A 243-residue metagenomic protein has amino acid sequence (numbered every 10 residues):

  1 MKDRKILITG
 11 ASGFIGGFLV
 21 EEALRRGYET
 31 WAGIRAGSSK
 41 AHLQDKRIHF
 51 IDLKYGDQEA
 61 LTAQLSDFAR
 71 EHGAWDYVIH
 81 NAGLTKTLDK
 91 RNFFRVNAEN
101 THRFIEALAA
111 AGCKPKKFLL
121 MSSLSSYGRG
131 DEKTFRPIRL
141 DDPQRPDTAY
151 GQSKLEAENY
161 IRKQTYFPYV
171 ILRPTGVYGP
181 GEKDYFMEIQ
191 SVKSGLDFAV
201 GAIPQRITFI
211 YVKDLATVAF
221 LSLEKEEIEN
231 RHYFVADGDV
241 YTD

Functional and structural regions predicted by a protein language model:
I6-R26: N-terminal Rossmann NAD(P)H-binding glycine-rich loop of SDR-like oxidoreductase domains
T9, G33, V78-A82, F118-L124 (+1 more regions): SDR active-site strand-loop-helix element
G33-S38, Y55: N-terminal Rossmann-fold cofactor-binding loop
L53-E99, R103, Y127-R129: NAD(P)H-binding glycine-rich loop region in Rossmannoid oxidoreductase-like domains and their noncatalytic homologs
H80, R103-A149: Conserved Rossmann-fold NAD(P)-dependent oxidoreductase catalytic core, especially the SDR/UDP-sugar
D131-V177, D197-Q205: Catalytic helix-loop patch of NAD(P)-dependent Rossmann-fold dehydrogenases
F167, Y178-M187, S222-Y233, D239: Glycine/proline-rich active-site loop of Rossmann-fold NAD(P)-dependent oxidoreductases
Q190-I210, D214, V218-S222, E226 (+1 more regions): A conserved pocket-lining segment of Rossmann-fold NAD(P)-dependent short-chain dehydrogenase/reductase
